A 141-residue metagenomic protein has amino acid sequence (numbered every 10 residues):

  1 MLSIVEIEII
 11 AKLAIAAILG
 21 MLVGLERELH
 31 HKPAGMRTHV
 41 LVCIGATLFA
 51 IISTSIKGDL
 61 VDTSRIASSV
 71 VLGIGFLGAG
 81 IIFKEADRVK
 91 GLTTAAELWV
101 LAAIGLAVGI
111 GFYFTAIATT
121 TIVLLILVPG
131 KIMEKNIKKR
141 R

Functional and structural regions predicted by a protein language model:
M1-I66, G109-A118, V128-R141: Alpha-helical transmembrane segments and their membrane-interface boundaries that form or gate the permeation pathway
I18-V23, G75-F83, G105: Hydrophobic transmembrane alpha-helices of secondary-active transporters and Na+-translocating membrane complexes
K32-R37, L60, I82-T93: Short, amphipathic, aromatic/basic-enriched membrane-interface segments that mark the entry/exit of transmembrane
L41-I51, L72-F76, A96-G109: Small-residue-rich segments of transmembrane alpha-helices in multi-pass membrane proteins, especially helix faces
D59-D87: Alpha-helical transmembrane-segment detector that highlights a single hydrophobic TM helix and its immediate
T63-A67, L92-T93, E97-W99: Interhelical loops and loop-helix junctions of multi-pass membrane transporters/channels
G73-G78, V123-I132: Alpha-helical transmembrane segments and their membrane-interface exit regions
A86-R88, A102-A116: Membrane-helix boundary connector in multi-pass membrane proteins
